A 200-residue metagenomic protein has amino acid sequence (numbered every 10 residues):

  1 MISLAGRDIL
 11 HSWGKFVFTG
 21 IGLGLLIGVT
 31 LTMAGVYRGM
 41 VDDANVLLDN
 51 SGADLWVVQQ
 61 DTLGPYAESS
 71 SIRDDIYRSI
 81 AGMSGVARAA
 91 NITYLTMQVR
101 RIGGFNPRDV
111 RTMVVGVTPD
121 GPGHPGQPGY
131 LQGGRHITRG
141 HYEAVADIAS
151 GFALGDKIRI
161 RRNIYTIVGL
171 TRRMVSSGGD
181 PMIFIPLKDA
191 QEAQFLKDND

Functional and structural regions predicted by a protein language model:
M1, G35, G39, N163: Residue-level recognition of oxygen-bearing side chains
M1-L10: A short amphipathic helical element positioned immediately N-terminal to and/or at the very start of a transmembrane
I9-L25: Membrane-interface helix starts
G20, A44, G103, G126 (+1 more regions): Short, flexible helix/strand-to-coil boundary loops that buttress conserved ligand/catalytic motifs in alpha/beta
G24, G28-M113, G133-R135, R139-G140 (+1 more regions): Hydrophobic, regular-secondary-structure patches
T93, R108-D120, P125-D200: Hydrophobic secondary-structure segments that place a key small or acidic residue at a functional site
